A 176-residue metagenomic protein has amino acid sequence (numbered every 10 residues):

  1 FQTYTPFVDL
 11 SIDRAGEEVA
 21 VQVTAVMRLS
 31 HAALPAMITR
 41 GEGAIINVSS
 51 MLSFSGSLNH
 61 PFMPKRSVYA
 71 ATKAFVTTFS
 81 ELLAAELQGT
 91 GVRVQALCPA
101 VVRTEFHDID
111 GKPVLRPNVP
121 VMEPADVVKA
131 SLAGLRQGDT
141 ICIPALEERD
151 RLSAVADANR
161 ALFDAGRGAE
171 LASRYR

Functional and structural regions predicted by a protein language model:
P6-F7, R14-E17: Substrate-binding pocket helix/loop in short-chain dehydrogenase/reductase
S30-H31, E81: A short, exposed helix-loop element centered on a Lys and neighboring polar residues
S50: Residue(s) in the substrate-gating loop at a strand-loop-helix junction that position the organic substrate next
S55, P61, E81-R93: Active-site-adjacent segment of SDR/Rossmann-fold oxidoreductases
F62-F75, F79: The catalytic Tyr-X3-Lys active-site helix of short-chain dehydrogenase/reductase
A96, K112-R151: C-terminal helical subdomain
P99-I109: Short, flexible catalytic-loop segment of classical short-chain dehydrogenase/reductase
